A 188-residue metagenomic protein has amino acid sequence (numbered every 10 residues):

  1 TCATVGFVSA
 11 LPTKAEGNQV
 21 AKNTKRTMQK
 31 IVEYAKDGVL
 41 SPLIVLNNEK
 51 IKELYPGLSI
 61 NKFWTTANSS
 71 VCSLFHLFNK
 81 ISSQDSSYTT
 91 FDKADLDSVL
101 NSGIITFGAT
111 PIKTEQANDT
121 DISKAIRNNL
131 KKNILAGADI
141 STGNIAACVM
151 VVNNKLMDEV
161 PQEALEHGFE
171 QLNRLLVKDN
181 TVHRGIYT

Functional and structural regions predicted by a protein language model:
T1-T188: Tubulin/FtsZ superfamily GTPase core signature
